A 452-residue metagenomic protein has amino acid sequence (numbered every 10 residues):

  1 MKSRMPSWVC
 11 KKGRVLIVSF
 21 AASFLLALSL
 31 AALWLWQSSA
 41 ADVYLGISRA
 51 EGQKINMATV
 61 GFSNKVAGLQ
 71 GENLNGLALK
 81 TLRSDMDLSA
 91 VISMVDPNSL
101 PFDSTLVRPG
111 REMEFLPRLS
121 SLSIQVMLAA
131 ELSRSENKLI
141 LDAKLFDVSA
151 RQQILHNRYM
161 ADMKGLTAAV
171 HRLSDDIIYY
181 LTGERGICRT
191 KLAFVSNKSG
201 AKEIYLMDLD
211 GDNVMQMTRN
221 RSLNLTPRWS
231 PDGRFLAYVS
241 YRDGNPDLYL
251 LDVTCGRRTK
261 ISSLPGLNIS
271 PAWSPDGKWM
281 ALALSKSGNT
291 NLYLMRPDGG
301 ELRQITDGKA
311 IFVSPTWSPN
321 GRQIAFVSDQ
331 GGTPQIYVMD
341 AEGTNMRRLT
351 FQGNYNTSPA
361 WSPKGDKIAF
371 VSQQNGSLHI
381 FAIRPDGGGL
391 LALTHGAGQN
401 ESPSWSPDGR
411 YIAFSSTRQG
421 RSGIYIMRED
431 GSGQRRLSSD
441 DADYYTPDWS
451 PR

Functional and structural regions predicted by a protein language model:
F20-L33: Bacterial N-terminal signal peptides
D42-V43, P109-D176: Amphipathic beta-strand/beta-sheet edge segments enriched in Tyr/Trp
Y44-E114, L128-L132: Short beta-strand->alpha-helix linker/helix-N-cap micro-motif that forms a surface specificity/interaction loop
S149, D208-D212, D252-G256, R296-G300 (+3 more regions): Short loop/turn segments that connect beta-strands within beta-propeller blades
R185, S196-E203, R219-S222, V239-D247 (+12 more regions): A flexible loop/linker signature enriched in serine peptidases of the S9 family
G186-C188, P231-D232, P275-D276, P319-N320 (+3 more regions): Residue-level detector of Asp-centered blade-edge/turn motifs that repeat once per structural unit in beta-propeller
L192, G233-L236, G277-A281, G321-A325 (+2 more regions): Hydrophobic beta-strand positions that form the internal "hydrophobic ladder" of WD40/Gbeta-like beta-propeller blades
